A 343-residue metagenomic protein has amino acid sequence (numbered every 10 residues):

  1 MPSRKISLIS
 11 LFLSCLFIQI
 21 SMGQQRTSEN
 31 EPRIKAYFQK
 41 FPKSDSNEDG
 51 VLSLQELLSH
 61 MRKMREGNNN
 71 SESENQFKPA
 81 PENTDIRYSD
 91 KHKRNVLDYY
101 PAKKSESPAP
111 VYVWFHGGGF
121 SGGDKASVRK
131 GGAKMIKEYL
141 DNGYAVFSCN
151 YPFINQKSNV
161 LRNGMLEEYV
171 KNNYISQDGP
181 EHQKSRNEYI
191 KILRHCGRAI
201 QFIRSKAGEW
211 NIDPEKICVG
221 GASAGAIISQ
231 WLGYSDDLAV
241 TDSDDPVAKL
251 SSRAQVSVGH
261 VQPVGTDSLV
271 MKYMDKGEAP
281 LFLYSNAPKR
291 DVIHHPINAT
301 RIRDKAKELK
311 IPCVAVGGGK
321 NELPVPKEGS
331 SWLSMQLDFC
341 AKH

Functional and structural regions predicted by a protein language model:
I34-E48: Primarily EF-hand calcium-binding motifs
S46-L57: Acidic Ca2+-chelating loop motifs
N68-S107: N-terminal cap/lid segment of alpha/beta-hydrolase-fold proteins
D98, Y284-A287, P296-H343: C-terminal catalytic histidine-bearing segment of alpha/beta-hydrolase fold enzymes
S105-A109, G117-N159, R290-I293: Short substrate-entry loop that stabilizes the transition state in hydrolases
N163-G208: Alpha/beta-hydrolase active-site loop
K191-V270: Primarily recognizes the serine-hydrolase "nucleophile elbow" in alpha/beta-hydrolase and SGNH/GDSL folds
D242-L309: The feature captures the conserved acid-bearing segment of alpha/beta-hydrolase catalytic domains
